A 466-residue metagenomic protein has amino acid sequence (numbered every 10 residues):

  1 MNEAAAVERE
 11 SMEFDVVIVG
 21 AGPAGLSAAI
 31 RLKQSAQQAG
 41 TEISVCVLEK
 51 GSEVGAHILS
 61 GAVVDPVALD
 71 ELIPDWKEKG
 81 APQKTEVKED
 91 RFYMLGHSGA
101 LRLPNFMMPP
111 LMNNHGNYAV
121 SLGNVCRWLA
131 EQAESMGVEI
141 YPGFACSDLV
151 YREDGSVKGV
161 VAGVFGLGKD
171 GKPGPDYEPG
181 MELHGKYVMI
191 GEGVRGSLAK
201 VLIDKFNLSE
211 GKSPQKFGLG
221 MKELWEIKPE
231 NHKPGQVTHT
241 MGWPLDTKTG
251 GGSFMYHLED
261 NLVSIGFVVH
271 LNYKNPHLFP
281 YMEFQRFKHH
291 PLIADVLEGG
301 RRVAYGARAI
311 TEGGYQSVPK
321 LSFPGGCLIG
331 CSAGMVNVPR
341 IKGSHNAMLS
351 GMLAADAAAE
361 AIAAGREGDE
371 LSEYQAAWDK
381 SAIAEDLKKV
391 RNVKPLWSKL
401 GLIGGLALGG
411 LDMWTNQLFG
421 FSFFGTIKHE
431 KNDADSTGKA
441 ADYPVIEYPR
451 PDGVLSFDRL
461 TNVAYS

Functional and structural regions predicted by a protein language model:
M1-S422, S466: Residues forming the flavin
W397-A464: C-terminal auxiliary extensions adjacent to catalytic cores
